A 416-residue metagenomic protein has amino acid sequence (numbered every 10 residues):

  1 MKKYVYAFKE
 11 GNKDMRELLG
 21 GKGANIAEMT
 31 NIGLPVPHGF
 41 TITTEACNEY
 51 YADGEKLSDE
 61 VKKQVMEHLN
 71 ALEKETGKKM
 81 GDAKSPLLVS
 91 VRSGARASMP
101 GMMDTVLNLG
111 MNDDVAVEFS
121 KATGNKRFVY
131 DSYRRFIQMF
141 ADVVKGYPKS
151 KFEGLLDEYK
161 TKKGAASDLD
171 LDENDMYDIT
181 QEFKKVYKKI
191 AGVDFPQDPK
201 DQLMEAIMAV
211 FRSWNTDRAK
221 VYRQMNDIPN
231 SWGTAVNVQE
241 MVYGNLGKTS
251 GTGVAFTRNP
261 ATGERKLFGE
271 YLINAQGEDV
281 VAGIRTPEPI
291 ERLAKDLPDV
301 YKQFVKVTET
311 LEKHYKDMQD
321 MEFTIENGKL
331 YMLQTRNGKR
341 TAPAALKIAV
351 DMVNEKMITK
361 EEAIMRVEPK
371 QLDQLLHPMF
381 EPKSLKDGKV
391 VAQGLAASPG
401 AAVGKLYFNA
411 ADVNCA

Functional and structural regions predicted by a protein language model:
M1-D387, N414-A416: Nucleotide/phosphate-binding sheet-loop regions of phosphoryl- and nucleotidyl-transfer enzymes
F380-G400: Long, compositionally biased
A396-A416: Conserved structured catalytic cores and adjacent interaction surfaces of nucleotide-binding/hydrolyzing enzymes
